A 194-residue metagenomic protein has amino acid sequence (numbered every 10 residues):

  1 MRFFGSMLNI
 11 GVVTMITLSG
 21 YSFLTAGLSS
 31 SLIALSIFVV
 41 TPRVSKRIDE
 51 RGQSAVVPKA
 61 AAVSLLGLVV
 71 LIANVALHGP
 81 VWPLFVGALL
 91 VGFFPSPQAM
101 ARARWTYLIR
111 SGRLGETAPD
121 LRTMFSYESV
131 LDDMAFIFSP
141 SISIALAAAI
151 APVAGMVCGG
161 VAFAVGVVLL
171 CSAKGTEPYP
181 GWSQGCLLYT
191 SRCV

Functional and structural regions predicted by a protein language model:
M1-A34, S191-R192: Helix-loop boundary and gating motifs at the non-cytosolic
V40-Q53: Helix-to-loop junctions at the C-terminal end of transmembrane segments in multipass secondary transporters
V63-L77: C-terminal ends and interior cores of transmembrane alpha-helices in multi-pass membrane transporters/permeases
V81-P97: Hydrophobic core of transmembrane alpha-helices in multi-pass small-molecule transporters, especially MFS/SLC-type
P97-S111: Intracellular juxtamembrane helix-capping segments at the cytosolic ends of symmetry-related transmembrane helices
F138-M156: Transmembrane alpha-helix termini and helix-breaking/packing motifs in multi-pass membrane transporters
V161-Y179: C-terminal membrane-cytosol helix-exit motif in multi-pass small-molecule transporters
